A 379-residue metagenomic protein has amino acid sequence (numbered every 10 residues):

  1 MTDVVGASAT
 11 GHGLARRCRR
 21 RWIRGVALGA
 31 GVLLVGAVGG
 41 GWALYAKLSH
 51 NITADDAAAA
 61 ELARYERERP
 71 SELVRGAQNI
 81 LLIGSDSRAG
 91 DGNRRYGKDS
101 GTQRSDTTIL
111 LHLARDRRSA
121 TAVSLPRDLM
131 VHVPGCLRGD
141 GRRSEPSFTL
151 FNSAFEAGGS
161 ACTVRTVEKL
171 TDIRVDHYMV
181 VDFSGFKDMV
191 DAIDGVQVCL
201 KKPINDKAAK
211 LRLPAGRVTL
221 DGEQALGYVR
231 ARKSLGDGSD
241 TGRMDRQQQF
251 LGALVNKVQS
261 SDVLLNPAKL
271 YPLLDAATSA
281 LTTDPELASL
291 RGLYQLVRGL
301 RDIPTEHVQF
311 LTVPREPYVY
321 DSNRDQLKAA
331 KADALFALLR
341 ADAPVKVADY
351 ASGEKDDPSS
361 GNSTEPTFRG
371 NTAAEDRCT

Functional and structural regions predicted by a protein language model:
T2-T379: Non-catalytic, solvent-exposed segments at the cell envelope interface
